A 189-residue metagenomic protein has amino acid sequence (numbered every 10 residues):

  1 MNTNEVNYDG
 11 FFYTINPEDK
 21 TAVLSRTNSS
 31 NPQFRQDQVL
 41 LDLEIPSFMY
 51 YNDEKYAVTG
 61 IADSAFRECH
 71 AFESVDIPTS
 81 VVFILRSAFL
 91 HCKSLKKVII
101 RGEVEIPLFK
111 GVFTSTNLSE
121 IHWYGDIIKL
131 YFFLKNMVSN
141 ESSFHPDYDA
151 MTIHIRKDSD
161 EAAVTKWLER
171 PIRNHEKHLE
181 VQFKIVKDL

Functional and structural regions predicted by a protein language model:
M1-D9: N-terminal low-complexity, Pro/Thr/Ser-rich intrinsically disordered segments that act as propeptides or flexible
Y8, F12, P17-A22, N31-G60 (+5 more regions): Structural signature of tandem-repeat unit edges
L24, M137-V138, F144, I185: Short beta-strand element of the conserved SAM-dependent methyltransferase core
R26-N28, S64: An N-terminally focused, membrane-permeabilizing/fusogenic/translocator signature enriched in pore-forming
G111, F133-S142, A162-E180: Short, aromatic/basic amphipathic alpha-helical patches
